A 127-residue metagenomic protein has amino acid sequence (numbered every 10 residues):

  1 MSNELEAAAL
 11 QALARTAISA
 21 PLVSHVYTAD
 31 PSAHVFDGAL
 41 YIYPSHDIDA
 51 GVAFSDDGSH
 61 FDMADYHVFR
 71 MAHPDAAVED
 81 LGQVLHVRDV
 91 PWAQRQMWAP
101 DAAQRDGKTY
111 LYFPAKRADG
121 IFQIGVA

Functional and structural regions predicted by a protein language model:
M1-A127: Carbohydrate-active catalytic/glycan-binding domains of CAZyme proteins, especially the secreted or lumenal ectodomains
